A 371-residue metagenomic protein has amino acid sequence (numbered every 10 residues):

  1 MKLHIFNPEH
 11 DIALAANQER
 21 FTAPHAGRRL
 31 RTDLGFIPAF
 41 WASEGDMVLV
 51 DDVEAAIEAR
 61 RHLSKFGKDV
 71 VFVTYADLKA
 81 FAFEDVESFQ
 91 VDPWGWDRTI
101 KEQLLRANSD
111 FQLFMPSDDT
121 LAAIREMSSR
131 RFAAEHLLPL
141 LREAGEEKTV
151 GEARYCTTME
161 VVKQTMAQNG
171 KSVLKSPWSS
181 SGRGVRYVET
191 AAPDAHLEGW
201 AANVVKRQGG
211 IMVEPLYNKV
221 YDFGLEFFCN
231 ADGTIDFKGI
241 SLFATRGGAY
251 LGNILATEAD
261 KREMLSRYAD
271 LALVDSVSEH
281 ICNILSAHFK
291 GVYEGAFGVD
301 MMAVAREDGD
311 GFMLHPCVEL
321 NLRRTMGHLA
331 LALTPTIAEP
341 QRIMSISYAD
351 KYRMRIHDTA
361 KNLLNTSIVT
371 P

Functional and structural regions predicted by a protein language model:
M1-D46: N-terminal-proximal low-complexity accessory segments that begin disordered and transition into the first
R28-F40, L49-Q164: Conserved N-proximal alpha/beta basic substrate-recognition cap immediately N-terminal to, or forming the N-lobe
L137, M166-Y187, K206-K219, V299 (+1 more regions): ATP-grasp fold ATP-binding core
E152-Y155, S172-L197, G224, G248-M264: Glycine-rich phosphate-binding loop of ATP-grasp-fold ATP-dependent ligases
G170, H196-L251, M302-R306, D310-C317: Phosphate-binding site of ATP-dependent enzymes
Q208, F237, Y250-F312, Y352-T370: A long amphipathic alpha-helix within ATP-dependent nucleotide-binding catalytic cores
F227-N283, N321-I346: ATP-dependent carboxylate/phosphate-activation module, predominantly the ATP-grasp catalytic core and closely related
G309-L314, L322-P371: C-terminal active-site "lid" helix and adjoining low-complexity regulatory extension at the edge of ATP-using catalytic
